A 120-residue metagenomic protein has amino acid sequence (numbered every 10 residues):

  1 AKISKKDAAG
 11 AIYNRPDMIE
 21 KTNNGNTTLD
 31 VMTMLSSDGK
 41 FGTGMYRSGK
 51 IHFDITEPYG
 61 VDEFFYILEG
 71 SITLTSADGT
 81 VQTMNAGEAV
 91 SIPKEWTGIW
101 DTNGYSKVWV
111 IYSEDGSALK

Functional and structural regions predicted by a protein language model:
A1-K40: A short, N-terminal "cap"/entry segment at the start of jelly-roll beta-barrel domains of the cupin/DSBH fold
G39-Y59, M84, P93-K94, I111: Conserved short histidine dyad/triad with adjacent acidic residue
P58-L74: Short, conserved beta-strand element in jelly-roll/cupin
D78-T80, W96: Short acidic/polar mixed-charge low-complexity motifs
K94-S117: Ligand-binding loop in jelly-roll beta-barrel domains
